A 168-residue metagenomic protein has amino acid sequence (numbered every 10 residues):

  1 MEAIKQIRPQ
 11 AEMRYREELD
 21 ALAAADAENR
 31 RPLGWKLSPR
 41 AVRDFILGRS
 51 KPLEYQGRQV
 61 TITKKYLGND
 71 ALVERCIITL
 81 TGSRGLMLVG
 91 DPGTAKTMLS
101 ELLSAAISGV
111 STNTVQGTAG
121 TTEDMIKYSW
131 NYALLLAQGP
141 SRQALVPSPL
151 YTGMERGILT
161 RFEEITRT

Functional and structural regions predicted by a protein language model:
E2-T168: AAA+ P-loop NTPase catalytic core and its hallmark functional loops
